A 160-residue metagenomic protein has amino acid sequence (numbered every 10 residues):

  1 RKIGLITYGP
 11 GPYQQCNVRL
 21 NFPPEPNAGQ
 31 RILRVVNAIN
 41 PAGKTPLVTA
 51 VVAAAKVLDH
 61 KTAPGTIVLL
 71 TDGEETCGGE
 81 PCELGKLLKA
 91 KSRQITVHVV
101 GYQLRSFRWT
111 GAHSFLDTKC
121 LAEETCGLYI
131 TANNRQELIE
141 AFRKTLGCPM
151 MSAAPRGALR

Functional and structural regions predicted by a protein language model:
R1-N37, A53-K61, G78-P81, F107-L121: Short beta-strand-loop
I3-T7, T66-L69, T96-G101, L128-T131: Structural recognition of the beta-strand scaffold that forms the well-ordered cores of secreted hydrolase catalytic
A28, A50, L138-A141: Hydrophobic alpha-helical packing elements
A38-I39, G73-E124, A132-N133, E137 (+1 more regions): VWA/integrin I-like adhesion module and closely mimicked acidic/polar interface patches used
G43-V48: Phosphate/oxyanion-binding active-site loops and adjacent basic polyanion-contact surfaces
E123, Y129-R160: C-terminal "exit" segments of structured domains
